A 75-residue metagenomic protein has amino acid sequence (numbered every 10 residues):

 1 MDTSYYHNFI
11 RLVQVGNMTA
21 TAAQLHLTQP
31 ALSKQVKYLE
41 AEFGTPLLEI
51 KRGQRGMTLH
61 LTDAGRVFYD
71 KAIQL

Functional and structural regions predicted by a protein language model:
D2-Y5, Q29, G65: The N-cap/first-turn positions of alpha helices within or immediately adjacent to helix-turn-helix DNA-binding domains
S4-F9, Y38-G44: Short, basic/aromatic recognition patches that contact phosphate-bearing ligands
N8-L12, F68: Short alpha-helical "packing" element that flanks the helix-turn-helix/winged-helix DNA-binding module
L12-H26: Short helix-boundary/capping micro-motifs
E40-L61: A short LG(V/I)-centered, amphipathic sequence patch enriched for acidic residue(s) preceding the LG motif
E42-F43, F68-L75: Alpha-helical linker/hinge and terminal dimerization helices associated with HTH transcriptional regulators
